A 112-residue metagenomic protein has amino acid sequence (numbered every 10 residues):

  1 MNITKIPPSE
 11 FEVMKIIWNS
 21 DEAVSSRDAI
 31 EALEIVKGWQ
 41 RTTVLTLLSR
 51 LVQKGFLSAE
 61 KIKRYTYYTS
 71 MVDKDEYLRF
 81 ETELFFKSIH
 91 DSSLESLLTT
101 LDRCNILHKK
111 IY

Functional and structural regions predicted by a protein language model:
T4-S9, I62-E81: Short, cationic-aromatic polyanion-contact patches
F11-I16, D28, S96: Pre-recognition alpha-helix immediately N-terminal to the DNA-recognition helix within helix-turn-helix or winged-helix
A23-A32: Short acidic, hydrophobic short linear motifs in intrinsically disordered regions
E31-W39: Short helix-coil junctions and helix-kink-helix linkers
L45-S49: Short, hydrophobic-biased segments on the C-terminal half of alpha helices that form "recognition helices"
G55: Glycine-centered, phosphate/nucleic-acid-interacting loop/turn motifs that mediate DNA/RNA or nucleotide
A59: Short beta-strand "wing" residues that participate in macromolecule-binding interfaces
F80-Y112: Amphipathic alpha-helical dimerization/coiled-coil segments that flank or bridge DNA-binding/regulatory modules
